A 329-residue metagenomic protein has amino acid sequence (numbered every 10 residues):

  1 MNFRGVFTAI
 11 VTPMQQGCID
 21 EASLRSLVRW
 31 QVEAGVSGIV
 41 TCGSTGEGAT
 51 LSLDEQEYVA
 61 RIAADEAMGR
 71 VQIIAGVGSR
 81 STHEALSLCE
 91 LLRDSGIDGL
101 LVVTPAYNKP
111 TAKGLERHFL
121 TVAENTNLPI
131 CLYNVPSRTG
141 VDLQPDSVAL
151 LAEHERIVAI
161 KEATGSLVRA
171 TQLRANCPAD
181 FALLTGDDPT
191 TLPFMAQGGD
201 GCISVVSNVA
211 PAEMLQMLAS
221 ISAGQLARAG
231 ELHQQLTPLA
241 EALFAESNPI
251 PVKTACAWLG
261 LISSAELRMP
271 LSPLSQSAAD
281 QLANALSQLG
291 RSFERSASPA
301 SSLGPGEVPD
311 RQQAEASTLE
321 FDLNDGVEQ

Functional and structural regions predicted by a protein language model:
N2-T8, T12-Q15, D20-G140: Active-site beta->alpha loop and helix N-cap motifs at the rims of alpha/beta catalytic domains
G5-V11, A34-V36, I203-V206, A210-S296 (+1 more regions): C-terminal alpha-helical cap/extension of soluble enzyme domains
A34, Y58, I62-A67, L91-S95 (+8 more regions): Alpha-helical structural signal in soluble globular domains
R138-F244: Catalytic alpha/beta core domains of metabolic enzymes, predominantly
S298-A300: Ser/Thr/Pro/Gly-rich low-complexity, intrinsically disordered segments
L303-P309, F321: Glycine-biased, low-complexity coil/linker segments
Q312-Q313, Q329: Low-complexity, intrinsically disordered or signal/transmembrane-proximal segments
